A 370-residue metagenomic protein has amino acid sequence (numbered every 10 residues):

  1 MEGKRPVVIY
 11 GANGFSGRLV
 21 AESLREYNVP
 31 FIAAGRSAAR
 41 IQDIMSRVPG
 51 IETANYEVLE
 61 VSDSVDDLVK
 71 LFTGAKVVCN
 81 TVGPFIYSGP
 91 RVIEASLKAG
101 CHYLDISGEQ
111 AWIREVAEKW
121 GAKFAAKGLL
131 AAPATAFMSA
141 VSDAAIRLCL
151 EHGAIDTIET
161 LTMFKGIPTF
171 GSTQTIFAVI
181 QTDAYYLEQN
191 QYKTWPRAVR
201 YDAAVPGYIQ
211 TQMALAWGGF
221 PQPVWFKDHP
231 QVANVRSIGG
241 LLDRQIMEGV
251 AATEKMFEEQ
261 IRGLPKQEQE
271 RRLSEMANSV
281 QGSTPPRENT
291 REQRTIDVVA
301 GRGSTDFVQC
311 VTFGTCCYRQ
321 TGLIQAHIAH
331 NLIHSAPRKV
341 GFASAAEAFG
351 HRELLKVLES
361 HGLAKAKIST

Functional and structural regions predicted by a protein language model:
G3-K4, A75: Phosphate-coordination loops involved in phosphoryl transfer and adenosine-cofactor binding
K4, E151-T370: C-terminal catalytic/substrate-binding lobe primarily of soluble NAD(P)-dependent oxidoreductases
V7-Y27: N-terminal Rossmann NAD(P)H-binding glycine-rich loop of SDR-like oxidoreductase domains
N13, R36-A38: Residues in the short beta-alpha loop(s) of Rossmann-like NAD(P)-binding domains
P30, R40-E115: NAD(P)H-binding glycine-rich loop region in Rossmannoid oxidoreductase-like domains and their noncatalytic homologs
A33: Short beta-strand "acidic-cap" motif of Rossmann-like dinucleotide-binding folds
F85-E188, W225: Glycine-/Pro-rich loop/turn segments that contact NAD(P) or position catalytic residues in Rossmann-like domains
